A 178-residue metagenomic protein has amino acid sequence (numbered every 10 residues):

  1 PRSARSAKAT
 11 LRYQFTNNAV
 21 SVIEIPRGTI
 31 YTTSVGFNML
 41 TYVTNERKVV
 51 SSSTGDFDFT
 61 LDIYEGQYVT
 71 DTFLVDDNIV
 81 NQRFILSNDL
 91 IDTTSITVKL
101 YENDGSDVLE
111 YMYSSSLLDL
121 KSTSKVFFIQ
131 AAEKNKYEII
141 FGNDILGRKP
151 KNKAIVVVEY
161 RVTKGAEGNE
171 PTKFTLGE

Functional and structural regions predicted by a protein language model:
P1-E178: Signature of Asx- and small-polar-rich beta-strand/turn repeats characteristic of beta-solenoid architectures
